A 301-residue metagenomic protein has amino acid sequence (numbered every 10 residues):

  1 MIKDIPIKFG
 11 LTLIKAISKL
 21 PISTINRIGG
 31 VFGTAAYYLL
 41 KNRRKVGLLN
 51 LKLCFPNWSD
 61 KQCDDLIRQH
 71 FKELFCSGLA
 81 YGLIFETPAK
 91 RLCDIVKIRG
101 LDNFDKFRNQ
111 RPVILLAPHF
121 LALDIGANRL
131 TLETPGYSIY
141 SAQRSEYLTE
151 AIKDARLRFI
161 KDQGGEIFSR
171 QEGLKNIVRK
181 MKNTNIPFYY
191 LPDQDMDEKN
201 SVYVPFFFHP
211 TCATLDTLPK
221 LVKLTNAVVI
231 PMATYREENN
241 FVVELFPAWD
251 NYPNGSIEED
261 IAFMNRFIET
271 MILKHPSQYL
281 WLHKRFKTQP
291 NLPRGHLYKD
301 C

Functional and structural regions predicted by a protein language model:
M1-A117, A122, T149-A155: Membrane-anchoring hydrophobic helices of lipid-metabolizing enzymes
T12, V46, I125, A151 (+3 more regions): Short Gly/charged-rich anion-binding patches and loops
D65-R68, L132, Q171-C301: Non-catalytic C-terminal accessory region of glycerolipid acyltransferases and related lyso-lipid remodeling enzymes
L101-D105, A127-N128, I152-K153, L157 (+3 more regions): Short amphipathic alpha-helical segments and helix-helix/interface helices
R111-Q171, E198-V202, P210: Catalytic core of membrane glycerolipid acyltransferases/transacylases, capturing the structured, soluble-facing
